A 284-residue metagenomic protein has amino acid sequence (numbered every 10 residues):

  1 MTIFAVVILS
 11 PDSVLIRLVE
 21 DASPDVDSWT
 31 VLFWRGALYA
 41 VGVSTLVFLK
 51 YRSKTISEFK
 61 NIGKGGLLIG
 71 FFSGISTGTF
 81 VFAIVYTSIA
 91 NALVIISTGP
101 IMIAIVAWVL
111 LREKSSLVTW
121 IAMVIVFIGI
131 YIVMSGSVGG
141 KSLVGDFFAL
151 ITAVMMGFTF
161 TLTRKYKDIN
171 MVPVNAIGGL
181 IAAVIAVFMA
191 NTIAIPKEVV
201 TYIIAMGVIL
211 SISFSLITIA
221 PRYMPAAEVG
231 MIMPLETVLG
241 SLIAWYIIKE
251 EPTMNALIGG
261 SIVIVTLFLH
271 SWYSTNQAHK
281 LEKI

Functional and structural regions predicted by a protein language model:
M1-A5, K54-T79, V144-T152, V187 (+1 more regions): Loop-to-transmembrane-helix transition segments
M1-L32, F71, T79, V138-K165 (+2 more regions): Glycine-/small-residue-enriched transmembrane alpha-helix faces in small-molecule transporters and effluxers
S10, V14, S44, G70 (+10 more regions): Hydrophobic/small/kink-forming positions within alpha-helical transmembrane segments of polytopic membrane proteins
S23-I75, M102, M155-T159, N175-N191 (+1 more regions): Transmembrane alpha-helices of multi-pass small-molecule transport proteins
G36, S135, P234, V238-I284: C-terminal-most transmembrane helix of multi-pass membrane proteins
V43, S73, S115-S135, V154-M156 (+2 more regions): Hydrophobic transmembrane alpha-helices of multi-pass small-molecule transport proteins
F80-F82, G99-I121, V133, V238-I258: C-terminal transmembrane-helix exit sites in multi-pass transporters
A92-T98, T163-I181, S211-Y246: Helix-helix packing/entry segments at the starts of transmembrane helices
